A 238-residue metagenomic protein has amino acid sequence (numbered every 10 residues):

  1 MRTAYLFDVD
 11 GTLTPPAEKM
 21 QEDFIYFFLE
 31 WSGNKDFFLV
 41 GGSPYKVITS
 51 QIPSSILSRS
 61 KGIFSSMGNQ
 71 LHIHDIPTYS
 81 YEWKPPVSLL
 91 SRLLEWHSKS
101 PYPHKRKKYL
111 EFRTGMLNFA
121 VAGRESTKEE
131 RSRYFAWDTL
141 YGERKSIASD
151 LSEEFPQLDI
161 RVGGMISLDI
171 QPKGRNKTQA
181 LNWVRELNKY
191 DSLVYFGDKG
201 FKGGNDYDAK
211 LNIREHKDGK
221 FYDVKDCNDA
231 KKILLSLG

Functional and structural regions predicted by a protein language model:
M1, Q21, Q171-K173, K177-G238: Mg2+-dependent phosphoryl-transfer enzymes with acidic/Ser/Thr/Gly-rich catalytic loops
M1-K19, I76-E82, E95, K99-P101 (+1 more regions): Metal-dependent phosphoesterase signature
L6-G11, F28, T49-S50, S55-L57 (+4 more regions): Catalytic phosphate/metal-binding cores of nucleic-acid and nucleotide-processing enzymes, i.e., regions that mediate
L13-E18, G42, Q171-K173: Short, flexible loop segments at the rims of nucleotide/cofactor-binding pockets, characterized by
E18-Y109: Active-site phosphate-binding/coordination module
W31-Q51, I63, Y109-V121, V162-G164 (+3 more regions): Substrate-recognition element of Asp-dependent hydrolases with the DxDx(T/V) motif
P44-Y45, Q70, G123-S126, I166-S167 (+1 more regions): Short, solvent-exposed loop/turn segments at secondary-structure junctions
H104-V194: Conserved acidic, metal-coordinating active-site core of Asp-based, Mg2+-dependent phosphoryl-transfer enzymes
